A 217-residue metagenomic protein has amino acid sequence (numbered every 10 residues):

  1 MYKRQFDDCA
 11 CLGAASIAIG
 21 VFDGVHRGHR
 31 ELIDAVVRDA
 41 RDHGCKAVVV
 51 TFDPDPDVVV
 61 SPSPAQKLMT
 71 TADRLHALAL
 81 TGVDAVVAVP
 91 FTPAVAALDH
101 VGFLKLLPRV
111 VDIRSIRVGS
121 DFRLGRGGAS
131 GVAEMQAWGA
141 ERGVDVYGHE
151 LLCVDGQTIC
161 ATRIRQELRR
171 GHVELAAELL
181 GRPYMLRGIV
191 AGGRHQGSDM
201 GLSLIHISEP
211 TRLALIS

Functional and structural regions predicted by a protein language model:
Y2, I205-S217: Single conserved hydrophobic/aromatic residue that forms the stacking wall/gate of nucleotide- or nucleobase-binding
K3-D7: Short acidic-hydrophobic, aromatic-tinged amphipathic segments that line or gate anion-handling sites
D8-T71: N-terminal catalytic cores of NTP/NDP-binding nucleotidyl/phosphoryl-transfer enzymes
A18-G20, V50, V87-P90, S115-S120 (+1 more regions): Short beta-strands and strand-loop turn motifs
H26, I116, A176: Divalent metal-coordination and catalytic microenvironments
H43-C45, V83, V144, R182: Short glycine/serine/threonine/alanine-rich loop segments
V58-R142: N-terminal Rossmann-like or analogous alpha/beta NTP/dinucleotide-binding catalytic cores that position adenine
Q136-L204, S208: Glycine-rich, Lys/Arg-enriched anion-binding loops that position phosphate/diphosphate groups for phosphoryl
